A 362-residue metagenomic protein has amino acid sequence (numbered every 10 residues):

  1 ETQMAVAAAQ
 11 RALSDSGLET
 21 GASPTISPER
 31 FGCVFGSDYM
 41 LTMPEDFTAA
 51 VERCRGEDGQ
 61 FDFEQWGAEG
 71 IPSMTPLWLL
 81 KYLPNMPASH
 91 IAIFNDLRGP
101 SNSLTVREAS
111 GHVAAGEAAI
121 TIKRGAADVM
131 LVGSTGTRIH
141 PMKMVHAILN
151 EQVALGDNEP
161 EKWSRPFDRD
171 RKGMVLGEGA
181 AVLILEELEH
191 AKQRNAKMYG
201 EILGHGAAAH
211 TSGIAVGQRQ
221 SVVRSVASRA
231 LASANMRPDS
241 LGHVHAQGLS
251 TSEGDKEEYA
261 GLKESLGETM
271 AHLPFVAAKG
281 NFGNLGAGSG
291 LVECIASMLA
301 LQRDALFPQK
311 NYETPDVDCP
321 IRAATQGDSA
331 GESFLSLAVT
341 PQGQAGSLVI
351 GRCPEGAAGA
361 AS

Functional and structural regions predicted by a protein language model:
E1-N95, G99-S101, G136-M144, P238-G254: Conserved beta-ketoacyl condensing-enzyme motif
M4-R11, F35-T42, M86, H90-F94 (+2 more regions): Conserved beta-strand-centric core segments of catalytic alpha/beta enzyme folds
A5-G17, E187, Q220-N235, A260-G261 (+2 more regions): Short, well-ordered amphipathic alpha-helical segments that serve as non-catalytic structural scaffolds within diverse
S23, Q65-W78, R98-G116, S164-G177 (+5 more regions): Cysteine-centered functional microenvironments
F47-R53, M144-E151, G217-Q220, E257-G261: Short, surface-exposed, charged loop/turn segments at secondary-structure junctions
G56-W66, Y82-L97, I148-K162, E258-F275: Acidic-glycine-rich active-site phosphate/pyrophosphate-binding loop
D96, K123, K192, A232-N235 (+1 more regions): Residue-level signal for alpha-helix termini/capping positions
E159-M236, S240-H243, C353-S362: Condensing-enzyme catalytic core mediating Claisen C-C bond formation in acyl metabolism
